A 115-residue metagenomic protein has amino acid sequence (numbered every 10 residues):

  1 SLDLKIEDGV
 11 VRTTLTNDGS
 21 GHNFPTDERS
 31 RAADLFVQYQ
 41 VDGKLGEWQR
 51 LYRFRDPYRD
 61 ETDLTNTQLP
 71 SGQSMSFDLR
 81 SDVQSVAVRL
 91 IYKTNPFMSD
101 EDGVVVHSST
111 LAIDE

Functional and structural regions predicted by a protein language model:
S1-E115: Short, conserved sequence motifs used for protein processing/export or organelle targeting and for catalysis
